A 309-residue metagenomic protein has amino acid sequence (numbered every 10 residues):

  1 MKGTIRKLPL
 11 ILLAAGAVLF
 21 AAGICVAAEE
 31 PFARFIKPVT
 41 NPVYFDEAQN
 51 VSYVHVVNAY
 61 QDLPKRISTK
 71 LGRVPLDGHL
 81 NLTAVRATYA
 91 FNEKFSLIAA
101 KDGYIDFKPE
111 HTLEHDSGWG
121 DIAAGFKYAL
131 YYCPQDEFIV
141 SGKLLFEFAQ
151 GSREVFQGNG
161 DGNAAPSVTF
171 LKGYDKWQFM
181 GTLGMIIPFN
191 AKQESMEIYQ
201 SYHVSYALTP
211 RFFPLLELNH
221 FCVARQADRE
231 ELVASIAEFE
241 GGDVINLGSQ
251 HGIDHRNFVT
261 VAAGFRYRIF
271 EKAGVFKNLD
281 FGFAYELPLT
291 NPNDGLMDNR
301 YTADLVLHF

Functional and structural regions predicted by a protein language model:
M1-I36: Cleavable N-terminal export/targeting peptides
A27-F189, Y199-F309: Transmembrane beta-barrel domains of Gram-negative outer membranes and organellar outer membranes
